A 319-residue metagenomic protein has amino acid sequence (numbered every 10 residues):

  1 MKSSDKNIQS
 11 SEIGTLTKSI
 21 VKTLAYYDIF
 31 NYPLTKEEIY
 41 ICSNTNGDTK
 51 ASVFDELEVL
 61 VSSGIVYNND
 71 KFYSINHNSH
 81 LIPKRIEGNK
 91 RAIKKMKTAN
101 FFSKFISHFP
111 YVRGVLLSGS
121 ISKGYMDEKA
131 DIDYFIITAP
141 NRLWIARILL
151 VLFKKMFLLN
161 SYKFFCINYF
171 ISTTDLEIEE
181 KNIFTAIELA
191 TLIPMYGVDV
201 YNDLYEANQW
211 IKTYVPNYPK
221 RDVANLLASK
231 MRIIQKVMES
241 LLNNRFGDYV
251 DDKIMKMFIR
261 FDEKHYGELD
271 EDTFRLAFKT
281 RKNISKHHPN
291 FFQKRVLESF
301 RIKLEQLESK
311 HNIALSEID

Functional and structural regions predicted by a protein language model:
K2-G14: Intrinsically disordered, low-complexity serine/threonine- and proline-rich regulatory segments
S11-N68, F72-G114, S118-K129, A139-D319: Catalytic core of pol beta-like nucleotidyltransferases
